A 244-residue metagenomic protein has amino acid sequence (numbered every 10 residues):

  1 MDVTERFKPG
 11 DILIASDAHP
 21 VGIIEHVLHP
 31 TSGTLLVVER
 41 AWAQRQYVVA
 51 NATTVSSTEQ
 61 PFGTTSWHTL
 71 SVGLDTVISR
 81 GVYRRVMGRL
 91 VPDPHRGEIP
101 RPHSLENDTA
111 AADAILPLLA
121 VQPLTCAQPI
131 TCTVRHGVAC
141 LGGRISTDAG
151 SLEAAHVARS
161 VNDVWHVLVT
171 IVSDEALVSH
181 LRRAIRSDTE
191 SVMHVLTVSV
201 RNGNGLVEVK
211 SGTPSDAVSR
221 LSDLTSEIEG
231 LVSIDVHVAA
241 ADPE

Functional and structural regions predicted by a protein language model:
M1-Q128, V134-C140, R144-E153, V157-D163 (+3 more regions): Peripheral interaction segments used for macromolecular assembly
C126-A139, E190-L206: Short edge beta-strands and adjacent turn/loop segments
V138-L152, N204-S219: A short interface-forming secondary-structure element
T170-D174, A239-A241: Short beta-strand edge segments in extracellular beta-sheet folds
L177-E190, P243-E244: Short, low-order "capping/linker" segments at domain edges
A217-T225, D242: Terminal recognition/anchoring or ligand-binding modules at protein termini
I228-L231, D235: Alpha-helical oligomerization segments
